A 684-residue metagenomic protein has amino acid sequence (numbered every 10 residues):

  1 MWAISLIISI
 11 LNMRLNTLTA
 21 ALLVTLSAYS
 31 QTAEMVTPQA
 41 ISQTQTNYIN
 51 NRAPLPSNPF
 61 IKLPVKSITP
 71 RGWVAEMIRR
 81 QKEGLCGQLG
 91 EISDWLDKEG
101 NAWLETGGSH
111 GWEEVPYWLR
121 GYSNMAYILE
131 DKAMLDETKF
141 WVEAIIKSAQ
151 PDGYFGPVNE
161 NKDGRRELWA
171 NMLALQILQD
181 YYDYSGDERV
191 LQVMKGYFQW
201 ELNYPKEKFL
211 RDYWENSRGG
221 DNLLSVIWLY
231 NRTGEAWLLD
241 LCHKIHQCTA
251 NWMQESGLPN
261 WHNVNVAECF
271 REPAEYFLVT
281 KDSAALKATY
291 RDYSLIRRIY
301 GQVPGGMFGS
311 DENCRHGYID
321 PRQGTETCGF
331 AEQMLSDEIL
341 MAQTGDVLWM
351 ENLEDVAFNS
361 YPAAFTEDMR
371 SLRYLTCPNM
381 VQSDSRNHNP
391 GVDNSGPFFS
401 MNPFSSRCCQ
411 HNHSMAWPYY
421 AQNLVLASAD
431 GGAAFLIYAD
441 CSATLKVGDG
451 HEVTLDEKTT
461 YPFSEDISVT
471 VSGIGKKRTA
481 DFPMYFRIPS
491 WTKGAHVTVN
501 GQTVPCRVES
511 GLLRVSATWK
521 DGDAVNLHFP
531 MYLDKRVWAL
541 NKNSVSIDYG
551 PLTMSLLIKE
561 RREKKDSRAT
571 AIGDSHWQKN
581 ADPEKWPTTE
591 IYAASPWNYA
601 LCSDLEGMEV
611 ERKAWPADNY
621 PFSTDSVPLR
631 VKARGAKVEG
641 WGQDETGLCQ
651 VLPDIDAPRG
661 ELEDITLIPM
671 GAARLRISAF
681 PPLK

Functional and structural regions predicted by a protein language model:
Q31-E114, K132-F155, E188: Low-complexity, Ser/Thr/Pro/Gly-enriched N-terminal "stalk/linker" regions
A33-Q43, T289, M350-N359, A364 (+3 more regions): C-terminal beta-rich recognition modules with glycine/proline-rich loops and embedded aromatic residues
W73-L104, D136-Y154, Q192-F209, W237-S256 (+2 more regions): Long, well-ordered core segments of solenoidal/helical folds
G90-S109, G156-L173, N216-L229, S256-Y276 (+2 more regions): Carbohydrate-binding/catalytic loop surfaces
W103-G108, P116, M125-I245, E255: Extended ligand-binding groove/face enriched in aromatic
S109-Y127, R166-Y182, E215-N231, H262-L278 (+3 more regions): Well-ordered alpha-helical segments within folded domains of soluble proteins
E215, G219, V226-H316, T325-D346: Active-site neighborhood of glycoside hydrolase catalytic domains
T492-A517, K535-L540: Solvent-exposed beta-strand/loop surfaces of large extracellular or lumenal domains
